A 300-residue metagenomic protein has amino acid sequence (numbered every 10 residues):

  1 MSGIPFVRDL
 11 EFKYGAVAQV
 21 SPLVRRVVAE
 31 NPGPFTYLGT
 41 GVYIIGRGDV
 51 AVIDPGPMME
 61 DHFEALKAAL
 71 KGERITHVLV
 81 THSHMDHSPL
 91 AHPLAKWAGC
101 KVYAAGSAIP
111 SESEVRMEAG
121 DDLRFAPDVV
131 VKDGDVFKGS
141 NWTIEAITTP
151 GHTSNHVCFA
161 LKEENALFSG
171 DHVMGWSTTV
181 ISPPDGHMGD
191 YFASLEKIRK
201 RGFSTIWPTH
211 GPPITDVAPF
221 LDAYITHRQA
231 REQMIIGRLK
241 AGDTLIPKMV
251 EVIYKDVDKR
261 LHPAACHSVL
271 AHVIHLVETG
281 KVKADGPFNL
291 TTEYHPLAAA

Functional and structural regions predicted by a protein language model:
G3, G237-A300: C-terminal regulatory/interaction regions
L10-E73, C158-G170, G175: Conserved beta-strand hairpin/beta-sheet module of binuclear metal-dependent hydrolase folds, prominently
V20, W97-A98, G202: Short, structured coil segments at secondary-structure junctions
L23, L66, H210, I235 (+1 more regions): Residue-level signal for inorganic ion chemistry
L38, P57-N141, N165: Active-site HxH/HxHxD metal-binding segment of metal-dependent hydrolases
V50-V52, P57-M59, E114-D128, V136-K138 (+1 more regions): Metallo-beta-lactamase
L79-H87, H152, H210, H272: Histidine-centered divalent metal-coordination motifs
